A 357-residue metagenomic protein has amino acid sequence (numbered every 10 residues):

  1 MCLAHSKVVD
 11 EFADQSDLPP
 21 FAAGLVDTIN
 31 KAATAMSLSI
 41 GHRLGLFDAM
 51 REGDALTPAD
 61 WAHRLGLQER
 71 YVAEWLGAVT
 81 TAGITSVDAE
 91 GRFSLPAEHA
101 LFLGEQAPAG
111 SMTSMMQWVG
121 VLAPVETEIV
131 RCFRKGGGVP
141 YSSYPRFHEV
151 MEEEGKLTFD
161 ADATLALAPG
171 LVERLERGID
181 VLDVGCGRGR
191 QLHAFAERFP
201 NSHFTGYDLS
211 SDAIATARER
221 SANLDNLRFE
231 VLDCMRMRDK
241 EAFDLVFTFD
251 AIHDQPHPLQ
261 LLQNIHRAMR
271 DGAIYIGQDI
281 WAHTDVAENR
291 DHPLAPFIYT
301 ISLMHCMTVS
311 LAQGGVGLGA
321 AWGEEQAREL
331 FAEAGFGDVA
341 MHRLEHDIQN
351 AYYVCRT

Functional and structural regions predicted by a protein language model:
C2-D27: Long, low-complexity, charged/polar intrinsically disordered regions in eukaryotic proteins
F12, V26-G41, D48-A49, G77-I179: Conserved Class I S-adenosyl-L-methionine-dependent methyltransferase catalytic core
P58-H63: A short acidic, leucine-rich amphipathic alpha-helix
L67-A78: Short amphipathic alpha-helical interaction segments
L122-Q260: Conserved adenosyl
L259-D271: A short glycine-rich, Lys/Arg-flanked "PGG" loop and its adjoining helix->strand segment in the class I
Q278-E333: C-terminal alpha-helical "lid/dimerization" subdomain adjacent to the S-adenosyl-L-methionine
A334-T357: Core SAM-dependent methyltransferase catalytic element
